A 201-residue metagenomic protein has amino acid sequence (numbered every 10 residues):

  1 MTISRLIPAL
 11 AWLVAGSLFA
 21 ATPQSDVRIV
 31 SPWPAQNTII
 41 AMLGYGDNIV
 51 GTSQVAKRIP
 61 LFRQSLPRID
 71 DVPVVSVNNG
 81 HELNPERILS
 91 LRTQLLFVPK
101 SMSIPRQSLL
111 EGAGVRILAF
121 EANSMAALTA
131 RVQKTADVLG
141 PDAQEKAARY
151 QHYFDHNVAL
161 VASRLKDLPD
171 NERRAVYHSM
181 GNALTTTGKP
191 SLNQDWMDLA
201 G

Functional and structural regions predicted by a protein language model:
R5-S17: Bacterial N-terminal signal peptides
V14, F19-D26, P34, A41: N-terminal hydrophobic or amphipathic helices and topogenic motifs
A20, R28, P105-T185: Extracytoplasmic substrate-binding proteins
R28, N37-S101: A short, structured surface patch at a secondary-structure boundary
A35-T38, V55-R58, L95-L96, S101-P105 (+2 more regions): Solvent-exposed loop/turn segments at secondary-structure junctions within structured extracellular/periplasmic domains
Y45, D70, G112-G114, A200: Short, structured coil segments at secondary-structure junctions
N79, T186-G201: Alpha-helical, coiled-coil/dimerization segments enriched in small aliphatic residues
P85-L89, Q107, Q194: Short hydrophobic/charged patches on amphipathic alpha-helices used for structural packing and interfaces
